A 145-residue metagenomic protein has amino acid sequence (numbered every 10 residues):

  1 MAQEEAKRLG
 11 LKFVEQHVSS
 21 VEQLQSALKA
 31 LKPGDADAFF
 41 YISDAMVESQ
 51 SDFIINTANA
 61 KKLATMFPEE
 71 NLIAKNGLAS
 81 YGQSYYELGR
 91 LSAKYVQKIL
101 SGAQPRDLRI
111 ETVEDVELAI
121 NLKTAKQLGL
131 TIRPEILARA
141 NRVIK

Functional and structural regions predicted by a protein language model:
M1-K145: Short hydrophobic alpha-helices and adjacent helix-cap/hinge residues
